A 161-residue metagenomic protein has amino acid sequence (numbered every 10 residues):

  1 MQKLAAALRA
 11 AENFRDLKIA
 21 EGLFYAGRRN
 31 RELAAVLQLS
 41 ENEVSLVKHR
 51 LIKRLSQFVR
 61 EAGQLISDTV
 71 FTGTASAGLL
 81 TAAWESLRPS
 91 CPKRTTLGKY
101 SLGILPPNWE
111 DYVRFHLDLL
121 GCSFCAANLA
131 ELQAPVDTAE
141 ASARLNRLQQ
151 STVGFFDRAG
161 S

Functional and structural regions predicted by a protein language model:
M1-L8, E43, G78-A83: Short, Lys/Arg-enriched N-terminal segment that forms or immediately precedes the first helix of a structured domain
L4-E32, K93-T96: Short amphipathic alpha helix immediately N-terminal
F24-R29, L105, G121-F124: Short alpha-helix boundary/capping elements
R31-Q64: DNA-recognition helix of helix-turn-helix
K48, V113-P135: A short, amphipathic alpha-helical patch
I52-T95, A134-G160: C-terminal edge and immediately downstream basic/flexible tail or linker adjoining helix-turn-helix-like DNA-binding
L80-D118: Short, amphipathic alpha-helical interaction patch
